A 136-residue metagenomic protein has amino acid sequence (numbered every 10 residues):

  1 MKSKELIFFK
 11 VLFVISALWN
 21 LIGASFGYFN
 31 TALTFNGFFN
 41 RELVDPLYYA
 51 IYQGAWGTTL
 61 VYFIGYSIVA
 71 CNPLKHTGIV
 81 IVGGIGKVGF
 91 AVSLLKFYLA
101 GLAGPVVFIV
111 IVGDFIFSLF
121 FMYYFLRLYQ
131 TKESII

Functional and structural regions predicted by a protein language model:
M1-W19: Cytosolic juxtamembrane helix and N-cap/initiation of the first transmembrane helix
K2-L6, F26-Y52, T131: Interfacial loop at the N-terminal end of multi-pass membrane proteins
L18-F26, P46-C71, G84-V88: Core segments of alpha-helical transmembrane spans in multipass integral membrane proteins
A24-G27, G65-A70, L94-Y98, F121-F125: Structural signal for membrane-spanning alpha-helices in multi-pass inner-membrane proteins, emphasizing helix cores
F38-D45, G78, V82, L102-G113: Non-cytosolic membrane-interface motifs at loop->transmembrane helix junctions
I79-L94: Hydrophobic alpha-helical membrane segments
A91-I109, L126: Membrane-helix boundary connector in multi-pass membrane proteins
I116-I136: Membrane-water interface at the C-terminal end of transmembrane alpha helices
